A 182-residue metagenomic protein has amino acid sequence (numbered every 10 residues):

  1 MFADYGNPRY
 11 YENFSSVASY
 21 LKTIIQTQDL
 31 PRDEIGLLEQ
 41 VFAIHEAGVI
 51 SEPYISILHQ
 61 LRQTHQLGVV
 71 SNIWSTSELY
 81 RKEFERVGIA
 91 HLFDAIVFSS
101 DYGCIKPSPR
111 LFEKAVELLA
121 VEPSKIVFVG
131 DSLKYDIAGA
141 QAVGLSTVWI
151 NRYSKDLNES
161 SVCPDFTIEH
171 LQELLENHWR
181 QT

Functional and structural regions predicted by a protein language model:
M1-H59, Q63, S77-E78: N-terminal helical cap/lid subdomain that shapes the substrate entry/recognition surface in HAD-like hydrolases
R32, H59, V70-T182: Asp-based, Mg2+/Mn2+-dependent phosphohydrolase catalytic module
T64-H65, L145: A generic structural motif
